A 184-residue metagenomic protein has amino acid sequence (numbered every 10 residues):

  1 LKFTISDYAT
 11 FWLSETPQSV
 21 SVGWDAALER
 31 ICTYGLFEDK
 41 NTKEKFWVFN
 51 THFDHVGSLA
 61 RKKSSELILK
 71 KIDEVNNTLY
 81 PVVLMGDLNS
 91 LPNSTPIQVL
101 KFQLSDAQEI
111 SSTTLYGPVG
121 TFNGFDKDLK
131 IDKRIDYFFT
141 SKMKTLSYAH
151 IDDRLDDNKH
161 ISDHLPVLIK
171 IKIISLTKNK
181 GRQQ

Functional and structural regions predicted by a protein language model:
L1, T10-L13, N50-D54, M85-N89 (+2 more regions): Active-site-proximal beta-strand/loop segments in catalytic clefts of secreted hydrolases
L1-K45, H150-I151: Structured beta-strand-rich core segments of catalytic domains in phosphoester-bond hydrolases
I5-T10, K62-K63, K101-D106: Conserved long hydrophobic alpha-helices within structured protein cores
S21-W24, S58-K62: Short, solvent-exposed loop/turn segments at secondary-structure boundaries
E29-F49, L59-L88, I97-L100: His/acidic metal-ligating clusters that form di-metal
C32-L36, N50, Y137-F138, P166-L168: Conserved hydrophobic/aromatic beta-strand scaffold that supports enzyme active sites
K40, F53-V56, I174-L176: Short coil/turn motifs at secondary-structure junctions
L59, D73-V82, S90-Q184: Metal-dependent phosphoester-hydrolase catalytic domains
